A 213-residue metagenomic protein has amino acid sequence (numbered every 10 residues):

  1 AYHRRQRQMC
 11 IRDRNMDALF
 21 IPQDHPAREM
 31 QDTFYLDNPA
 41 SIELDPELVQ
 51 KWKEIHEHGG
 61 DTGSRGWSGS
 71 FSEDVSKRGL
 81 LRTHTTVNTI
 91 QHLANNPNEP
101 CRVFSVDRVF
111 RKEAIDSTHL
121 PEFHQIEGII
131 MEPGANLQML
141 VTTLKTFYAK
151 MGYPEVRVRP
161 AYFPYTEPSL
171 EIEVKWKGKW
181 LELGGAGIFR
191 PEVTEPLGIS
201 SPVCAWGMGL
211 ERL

Functional and structural regions predicted by a protein language model:
A1-I11: Single conserved hydrophobic/aromatic residue that forms the stacking wall/gate of nucleotide- or nucleobase-binding
Y2, H25, S117-T118: Short glycine-biased active-site loop of nucleotidyltransferases that positions the nucleotide triphosphate and helps
M9-I11, D24-P26, R157-P164: Short linear motifs in intrinsically disordered
R12-L19: Long, hydrophobic, well-ordered secondary-structure blocks that form the structural core and pocket-lining surfaces
D24-I42: Acidic, His- and aromatic-enriched active-site or binding-groove loops in soluble protein domains that engage sugars
D32, L36, E47, W67-L213: A translation/RNA-centric and nucleic-acid-associated enzymatic feature enriched in Class II aminoacyl-tRNA synthetases
E43-S72: Charged, glycine/proline-rich intrinsically disordered loops and linkers
